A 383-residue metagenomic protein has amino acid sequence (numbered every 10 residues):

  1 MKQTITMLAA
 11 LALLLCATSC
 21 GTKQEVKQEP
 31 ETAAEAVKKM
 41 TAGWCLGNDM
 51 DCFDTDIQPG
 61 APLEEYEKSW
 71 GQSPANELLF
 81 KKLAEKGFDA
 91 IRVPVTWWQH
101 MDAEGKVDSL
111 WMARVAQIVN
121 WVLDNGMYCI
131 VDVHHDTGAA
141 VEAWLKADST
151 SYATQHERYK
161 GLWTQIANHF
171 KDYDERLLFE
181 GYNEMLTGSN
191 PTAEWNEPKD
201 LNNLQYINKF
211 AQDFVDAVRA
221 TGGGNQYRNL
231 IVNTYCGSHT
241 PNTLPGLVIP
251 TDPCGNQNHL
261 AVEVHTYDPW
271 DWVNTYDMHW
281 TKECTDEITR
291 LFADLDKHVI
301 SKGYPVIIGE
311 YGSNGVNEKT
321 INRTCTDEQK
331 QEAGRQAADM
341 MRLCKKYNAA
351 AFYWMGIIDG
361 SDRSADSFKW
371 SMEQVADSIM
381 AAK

Functional and structural regions predicted by a protein language model:
K2-A10: Sec-dependent signal peptide recognition, specifically the positively charged N-region followed immediately by
L15-S19: C-terminal motif of bacterial Sec signal peptides marking the signal peptidase cleavage site
T22-A90: N-terminal carbohydrate-binding accessory modules
L46-A75, A103-V107, S151, D271-I288 (+1 more regions): Acidic/histidine-rich helix-loop elements that form or flank divalent-metal/phosphate-binding sites at the catalytic
N48-C52, A90, W97-M101, H135-A139 (+5 more regions): Solvent-exposed loop/turn segments at secondary-structure junctions within structured extracellular/periplasmic domains
W70-I91, M101, G105-H135, A139-G181 (+1 more regions): An active-site-proximal structural segment forming one wall of the substrate-binding cleft that immediately precedes
A153-H279, E283-N314, E318, R342 (+1 more regions): Active-site region of glycoside hydrolase catalytic domains
T289-A382: Substrate-binding cleft of secreted/luminal carbohydrate-active enzymes
